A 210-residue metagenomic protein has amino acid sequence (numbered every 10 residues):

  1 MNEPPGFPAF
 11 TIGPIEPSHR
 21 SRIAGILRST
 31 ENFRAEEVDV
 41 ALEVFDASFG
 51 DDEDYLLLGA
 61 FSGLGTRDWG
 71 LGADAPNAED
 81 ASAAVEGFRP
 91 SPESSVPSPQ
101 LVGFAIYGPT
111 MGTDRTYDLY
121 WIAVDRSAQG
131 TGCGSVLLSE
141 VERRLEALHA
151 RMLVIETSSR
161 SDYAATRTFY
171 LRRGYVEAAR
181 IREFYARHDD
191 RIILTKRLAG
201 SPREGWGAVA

Functional and structural regions predicted by a protein language model:
F7-F10, P14-L64, P76-R89, S98-S127 (+5 more regions): Acetyl-CoA-dependent GNAT
G65-G72, E93, P97: Short polybasic linear motifs
G132: Conserved G/P- and acidic residue-centered "switch" motifs that form tight phosphate/ATP-binding loops in soluble
L145-S158: Conserved GNAT acetyl-CoA-binding A-motif
E156-S159, L171, V176-R191: Conserved catalytic-core motifs of GNAT/GCN5-like acyltransferases
T166: Helix-turn-helix
R203-A210: Short, charged, solvent-exposed linker or helix-capping segments at domain edges/interfaces that act as flexible hinges
